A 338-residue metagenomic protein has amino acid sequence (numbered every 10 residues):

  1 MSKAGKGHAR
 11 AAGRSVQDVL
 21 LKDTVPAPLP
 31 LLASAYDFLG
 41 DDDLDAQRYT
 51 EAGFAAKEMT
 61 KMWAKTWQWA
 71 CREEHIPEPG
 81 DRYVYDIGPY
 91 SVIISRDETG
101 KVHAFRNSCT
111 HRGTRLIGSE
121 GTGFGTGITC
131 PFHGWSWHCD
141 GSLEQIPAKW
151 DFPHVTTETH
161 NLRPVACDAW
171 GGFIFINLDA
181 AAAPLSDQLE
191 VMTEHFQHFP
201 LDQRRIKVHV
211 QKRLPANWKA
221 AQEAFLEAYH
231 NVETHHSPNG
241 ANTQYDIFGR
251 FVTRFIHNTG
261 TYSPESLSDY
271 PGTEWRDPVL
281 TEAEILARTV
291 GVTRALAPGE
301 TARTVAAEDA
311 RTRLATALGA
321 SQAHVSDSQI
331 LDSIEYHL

Functional and structural regions predicted by a protein language model:
S2-A11, R96, K101, N107 (+2 more regions): C-terminal catalytic domain of Rieske-type non-heme iron oxygenases
S2-E120, V165-A169: N-terminal pre-ligand scaffold of iron-sulfur
T24-G53, I117-P131, N161-G171, Q197 (+1 more regions): N-terminal short leaders/motifs
G40, A46, E51, A64-K65 (+10 more regions): Generic structural "secondary-structure junction" signal
E58-W69, S142-D151, Q322-Y336: Short, basic/low-complexity N-terminal boundary segments at the transition from targeting/disordered tails
H75-A180, P184-H195: Rieske [2Fe-2S] iron-sulfur-binding domain
